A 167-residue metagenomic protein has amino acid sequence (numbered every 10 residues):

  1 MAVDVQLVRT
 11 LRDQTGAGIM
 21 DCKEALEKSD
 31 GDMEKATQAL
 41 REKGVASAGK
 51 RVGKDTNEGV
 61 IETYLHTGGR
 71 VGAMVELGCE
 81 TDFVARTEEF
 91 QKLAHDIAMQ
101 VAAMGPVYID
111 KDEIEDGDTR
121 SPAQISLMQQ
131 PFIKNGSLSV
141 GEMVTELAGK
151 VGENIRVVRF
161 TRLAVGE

Functional and structural regions predicted by a protein language model:
A2-E167: N-terminal assembly/interaction segments in proteins that build large macromolecular machines
